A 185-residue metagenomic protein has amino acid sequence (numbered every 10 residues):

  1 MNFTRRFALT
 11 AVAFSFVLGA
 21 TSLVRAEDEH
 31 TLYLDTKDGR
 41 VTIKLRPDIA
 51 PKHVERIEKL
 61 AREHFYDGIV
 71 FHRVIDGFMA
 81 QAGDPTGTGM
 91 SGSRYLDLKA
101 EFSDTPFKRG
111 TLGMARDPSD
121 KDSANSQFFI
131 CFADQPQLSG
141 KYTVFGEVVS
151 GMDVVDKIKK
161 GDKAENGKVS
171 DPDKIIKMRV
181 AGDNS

Functional and structural regions predicted by a protein language model:
N2-S185: Cyclophilin-like peptidyl-prolyl cis-trans isomerases
